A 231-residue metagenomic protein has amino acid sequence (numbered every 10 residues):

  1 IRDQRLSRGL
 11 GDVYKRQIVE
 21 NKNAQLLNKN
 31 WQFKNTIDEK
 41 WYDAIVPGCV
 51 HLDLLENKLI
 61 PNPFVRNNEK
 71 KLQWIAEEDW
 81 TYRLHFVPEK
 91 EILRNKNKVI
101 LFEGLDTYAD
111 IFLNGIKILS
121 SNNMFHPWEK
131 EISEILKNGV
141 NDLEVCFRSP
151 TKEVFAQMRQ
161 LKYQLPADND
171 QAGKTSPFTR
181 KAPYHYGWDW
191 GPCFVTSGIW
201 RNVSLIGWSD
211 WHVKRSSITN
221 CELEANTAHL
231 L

Functional and structural regions predicted by a protein language model:
I1-Y14: Single conserved hydrophobic/aromatic residue that forms the stacking wall/gate of nucleotide- or nucleobase-binding
D3, K71-D79: Short acidic-aromatic active-site loops that bind/stabilize oxyanions
K15, N23, Q32-T36, H51-D53 (+2 more regions): Accessory beta-strand-rich segments of carbohydrate-active enzymes
V19, L72-W74, G191, N220: Outer-membrane beta-barrel proteins
N28-Y42: K/E-rich alpha-helical interaction surfaces of small helical-bundle regulatory domains
E39-P63, T219: Short, polar loop/linker segments at the starts of domains and inter-domain junctions
N62, R66-Q73: Surface-exposed, low-complexity/disordered Ser/Thr/Gly/Pro/Asn-rich loops and linkers
I206-L231: Surface beta-strand/loop "capping" patches
